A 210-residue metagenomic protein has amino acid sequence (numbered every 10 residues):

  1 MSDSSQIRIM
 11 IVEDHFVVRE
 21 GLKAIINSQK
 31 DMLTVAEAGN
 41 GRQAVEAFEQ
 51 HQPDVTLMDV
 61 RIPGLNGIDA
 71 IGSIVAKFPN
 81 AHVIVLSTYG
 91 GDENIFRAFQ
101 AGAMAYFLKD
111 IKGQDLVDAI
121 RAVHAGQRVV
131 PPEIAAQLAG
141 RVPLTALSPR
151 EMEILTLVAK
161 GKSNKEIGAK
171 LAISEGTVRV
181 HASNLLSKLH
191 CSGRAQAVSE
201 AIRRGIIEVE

Functional and structural regions predicted by a protein language model:
E13: Conserved acidic carboxylate
E37-V55: Acidic, metal-coordinating helix/loop segments flanking the phosphotransfer/catalytic sites of two-component signaling
N40-Q43, P63-D69: Acidic catalytic/metal-coordinating carboxylates
E46, I68-N80: Short amphipathic alpha-helix used as the core "switch/output" element in two-component signaling
D59, S87: Active-site residues of response regulator receiver
Y89-G90, G176: Short, conserved "switch-loop" micro-motifs in signal-transduction and mechanochemical regulators
E93-Q100, M104-E153, I206: Short, flexible helix-to-coil linker/hinge segments that flank and couple to helix-turn-helix
S163-Q196: Recognition helix of helix-turn-helix DNA-binding domains
